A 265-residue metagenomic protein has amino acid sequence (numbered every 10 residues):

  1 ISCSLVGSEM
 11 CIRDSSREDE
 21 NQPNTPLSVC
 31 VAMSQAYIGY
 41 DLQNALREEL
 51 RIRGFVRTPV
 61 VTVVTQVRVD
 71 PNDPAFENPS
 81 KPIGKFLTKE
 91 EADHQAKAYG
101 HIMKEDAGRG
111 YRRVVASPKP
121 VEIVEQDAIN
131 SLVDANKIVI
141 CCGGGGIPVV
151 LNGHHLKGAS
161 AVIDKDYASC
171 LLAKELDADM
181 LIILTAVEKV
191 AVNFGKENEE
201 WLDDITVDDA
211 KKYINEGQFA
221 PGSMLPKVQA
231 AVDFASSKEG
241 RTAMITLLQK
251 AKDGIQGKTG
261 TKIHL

Functional and structural regions predicted by a protein language model:
I1-I12: Single conserved hydrophobic/aromatic residue that forms the stacking wall/gate of nucleotide- or nucleobase-binding
R13-E20, E197-V207: Short, flexible, mixed-charge acidic loops at enzyme active sites
R13-S16, R47, P71-N78, L151-H154 (+2 more regions): Short acidic, glycine/serine/threonine-rich loops at helix termini
S16-C141: Ligand-binding beta-strand-loop-alpha-helix segment within the catalytic cores of soluble metabolic enzymes
L27-V56, A116-E175, W201-K252: Polyanion-binding loop/helix "lid" in catalytic or ligand-binding cores
F55-V60, R109-Y111, D134-K137, L176-M180 (+3 more regions): Short coil/turn connectors at secondary-structure junctions
K174-K196, I245-K250: Acidic, metal-binding active-site segment of PIN/NYN-like and related structure-specific nucleases
L247-L265: N-terminal charge/polar-biased segments
